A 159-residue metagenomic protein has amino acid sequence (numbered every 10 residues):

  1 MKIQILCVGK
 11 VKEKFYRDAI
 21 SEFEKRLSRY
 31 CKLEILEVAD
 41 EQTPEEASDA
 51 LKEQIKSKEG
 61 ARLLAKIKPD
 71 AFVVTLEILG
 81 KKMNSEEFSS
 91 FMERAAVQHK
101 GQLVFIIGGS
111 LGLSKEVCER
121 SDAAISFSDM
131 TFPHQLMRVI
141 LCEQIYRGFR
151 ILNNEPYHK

Functional and structural regions predicted by a protein language model:
M1-L27: N-terminal beta1-alpha1 ligand-phosphate binding loop
I5, V74, G108, L141: Conserved RecA-like P-loop NTPase ATPase core
L6, E34-L36: General small-molecule cofactor/ligand-binding pocket signal
V11, I78-K81, G109-L111: Short glycine-rich anion-binding loops that position phosphate/pyrophosphate groups of nucleotides and phosphorylated
C31, D70-A71, S121: Short, well-ordered alpha-helix to beta-strand connector turns
A39-G101: S-adenosyl-L-methionine/SAH cofactor-binding core of RNA-modifying enzymes
E86-S128: A mid-sequence interfacial segment
K115-K159: Structured adenosyl-cofactor binding patch, chiefly the S-adenosyl-L-methionine
